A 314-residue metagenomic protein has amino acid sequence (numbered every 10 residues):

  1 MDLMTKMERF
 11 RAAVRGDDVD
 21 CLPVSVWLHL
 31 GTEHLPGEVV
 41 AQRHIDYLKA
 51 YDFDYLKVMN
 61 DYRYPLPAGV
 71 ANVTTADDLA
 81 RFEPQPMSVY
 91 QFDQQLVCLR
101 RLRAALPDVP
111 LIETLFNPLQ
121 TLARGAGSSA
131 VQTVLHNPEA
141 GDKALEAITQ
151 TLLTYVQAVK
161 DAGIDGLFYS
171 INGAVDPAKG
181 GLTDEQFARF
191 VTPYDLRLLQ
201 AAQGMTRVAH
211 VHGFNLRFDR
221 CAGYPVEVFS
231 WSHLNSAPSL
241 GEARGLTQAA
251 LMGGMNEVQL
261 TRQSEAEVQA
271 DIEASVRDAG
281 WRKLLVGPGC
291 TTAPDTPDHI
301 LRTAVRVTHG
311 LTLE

Functional and structural regions predicted by a protein language model:
M1-G31, D54, V58, M87 (+1 more regions): Active-site loop segments of alpha/beta catalytic cores
R11-V14, D18-E83: N-terminal capping/small domains of soluble enzymes
